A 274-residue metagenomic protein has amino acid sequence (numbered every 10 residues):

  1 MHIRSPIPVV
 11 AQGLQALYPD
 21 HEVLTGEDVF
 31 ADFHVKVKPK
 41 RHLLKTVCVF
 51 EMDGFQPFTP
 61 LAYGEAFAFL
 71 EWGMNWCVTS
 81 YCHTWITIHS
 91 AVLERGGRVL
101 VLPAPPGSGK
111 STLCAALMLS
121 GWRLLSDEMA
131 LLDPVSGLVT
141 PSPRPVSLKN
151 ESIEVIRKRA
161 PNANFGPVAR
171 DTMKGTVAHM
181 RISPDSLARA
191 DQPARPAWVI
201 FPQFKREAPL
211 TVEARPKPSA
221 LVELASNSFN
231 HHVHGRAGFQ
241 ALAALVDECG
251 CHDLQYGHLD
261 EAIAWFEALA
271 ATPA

Functional and structural regions predicted by a protein language model:
M1-F69, W76, A264-A274: Long, basic/Gly/Ser/Thr-rich N-terminal segments that mediate initial subcellular attachment or targeting
H2-A16, F30-A31, A91-A104, L119-L125 (+1 more regions): Glycine-rich, often acidic-flanked micro-motifs that create phosphate/phosphodiester-binding or positioning elements
D53-G54, T84, G137: Detector for glycine-centered tight turns/loop "hinges" at secondary-structure junctions
E71, I86, R236-F239: Short, well-ordered alpha-helical scaffold segments within catalytic/effector domains
V78-R95: Pre-Walker A adenine-sensing motif
G107: Glycine-rich NAD(P) Rossmann-fold beta1-alpha1 loop
K110: Conserved lysine of the Walker
L113-C114: Post-Walker A alpha-helix
